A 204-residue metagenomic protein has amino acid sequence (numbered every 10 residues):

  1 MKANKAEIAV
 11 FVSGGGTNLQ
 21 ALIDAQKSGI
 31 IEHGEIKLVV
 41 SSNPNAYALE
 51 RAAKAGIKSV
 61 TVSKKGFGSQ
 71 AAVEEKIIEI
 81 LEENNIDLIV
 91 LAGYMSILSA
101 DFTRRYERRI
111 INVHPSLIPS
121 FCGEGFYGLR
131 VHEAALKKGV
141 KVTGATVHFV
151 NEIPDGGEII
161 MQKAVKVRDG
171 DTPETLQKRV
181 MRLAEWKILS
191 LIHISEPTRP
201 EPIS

Functional and structural regions predicted by a protein language model:
M1-S195: One-carbon transfer enzymes
I192-E196, P200-S204: Single conserved hydrophobic/aromatic residue that forms the stacking wall/gate of nucleotide- or nucleobase-binding
